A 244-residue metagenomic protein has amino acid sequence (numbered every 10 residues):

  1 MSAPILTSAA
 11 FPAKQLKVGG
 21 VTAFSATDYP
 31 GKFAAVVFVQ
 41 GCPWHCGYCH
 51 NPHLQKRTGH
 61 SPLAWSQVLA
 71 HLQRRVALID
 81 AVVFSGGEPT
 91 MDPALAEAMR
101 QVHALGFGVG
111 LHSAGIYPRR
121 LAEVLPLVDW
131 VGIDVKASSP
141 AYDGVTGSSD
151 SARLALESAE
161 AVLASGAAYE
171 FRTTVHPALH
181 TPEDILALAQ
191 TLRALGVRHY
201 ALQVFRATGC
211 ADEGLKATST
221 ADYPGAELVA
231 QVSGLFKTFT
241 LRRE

Functional and structural regions predicted by a protein language model:
M1-T27, G31, P177-E244: Auxiliary Fe-S-binding modules of radical SAM enzymes
L6, T27-L63: Canonical Radical SAM [4Fe-4S] cluster-binding loop centered on the CxxxCxxC motif and its immediate flanking residues
F11-K17, K56-A70: Non-heme iron-sulfur electron-transfer modules
T22-S25, H53, G86-E88, G115 (+1 more regions): Short, well-ordered turn and helix-capping elements at secondary-structure junctions
Q40, S85, D134: Short beta-strand segments
L54-H60, A81-E88: Glycine-rich phosphate-binding "P-loop"
T58-P62, S148-A152, T218, D222-G225: Flexible, glycine- and charge-enriched loops at secondary-structure boundaries
L69-A81, T90-A217: Conserved AdoMet/S-adenosylmethionine-binding subsite of the radical SAM
